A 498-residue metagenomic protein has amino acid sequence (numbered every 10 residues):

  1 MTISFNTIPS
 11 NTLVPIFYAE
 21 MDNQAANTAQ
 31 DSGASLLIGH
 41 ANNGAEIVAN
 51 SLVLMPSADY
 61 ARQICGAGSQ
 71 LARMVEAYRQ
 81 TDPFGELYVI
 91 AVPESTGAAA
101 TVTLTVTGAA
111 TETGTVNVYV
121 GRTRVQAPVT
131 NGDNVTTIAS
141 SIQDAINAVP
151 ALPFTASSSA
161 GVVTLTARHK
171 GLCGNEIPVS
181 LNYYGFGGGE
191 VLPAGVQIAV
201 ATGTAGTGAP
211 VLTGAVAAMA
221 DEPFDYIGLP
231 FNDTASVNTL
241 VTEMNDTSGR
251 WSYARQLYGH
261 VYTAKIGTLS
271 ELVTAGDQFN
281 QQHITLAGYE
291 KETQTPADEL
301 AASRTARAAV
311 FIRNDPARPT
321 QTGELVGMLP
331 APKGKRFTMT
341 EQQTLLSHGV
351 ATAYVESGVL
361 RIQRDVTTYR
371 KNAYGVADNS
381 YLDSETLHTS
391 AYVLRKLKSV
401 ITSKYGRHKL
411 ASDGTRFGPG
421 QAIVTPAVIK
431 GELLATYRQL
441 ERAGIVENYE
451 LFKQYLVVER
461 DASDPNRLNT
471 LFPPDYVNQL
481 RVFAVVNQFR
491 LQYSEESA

Functional and structural regions predicted by a protein language model:
M1-E86, Q321-G334, M339-T344, G349-A498: Structured, hydrophobic secondary-structure cores that serve as assembly/anchoring elements
S57-C65, A109-P178, I227, D246: Extended, beta-strand-rich, solvent-exposed assembly scaffolds of outer structural proteins
C65-T81, A91-P93, G187-G327: A glycine-rich, acidic short-motif signal
A77-A98, A156, T164-L181: Extended, compositionally biased
G97-A109: Disulfide-bonded cysteine-rich modules in secreted/extracellular proteins, activating on the conserved Cys frameworks
G108, D133, S158, G206-G214 (+1 more regions): Surface-exposed ligand/attachment interfaces on beta-rich extracellular proteins
Y119, L172-G189, V486-Q488: Extended Gly/Ser/Thr-rich low-complexity repeat segments, especially those forming or decorating extracellular
V135-A139, Q143, V237, A422 (+2 more regions): Generic alpha-helical secondary structure
